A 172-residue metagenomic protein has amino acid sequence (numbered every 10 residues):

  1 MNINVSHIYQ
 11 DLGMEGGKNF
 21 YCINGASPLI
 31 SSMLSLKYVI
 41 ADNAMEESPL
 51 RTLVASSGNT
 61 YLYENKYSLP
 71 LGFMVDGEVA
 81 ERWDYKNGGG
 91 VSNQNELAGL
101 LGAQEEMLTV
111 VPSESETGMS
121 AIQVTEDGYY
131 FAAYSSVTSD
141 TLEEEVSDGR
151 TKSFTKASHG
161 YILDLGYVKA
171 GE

Functional and structural regions predicted by a protein language model:
M1, G16, F20-C22: Intrinsically disordered, polar/acidic, low-complexity terminal segments
I3, I8-Q10, P28-E172: Flexible, solvent-exposed extracytoplasmic
